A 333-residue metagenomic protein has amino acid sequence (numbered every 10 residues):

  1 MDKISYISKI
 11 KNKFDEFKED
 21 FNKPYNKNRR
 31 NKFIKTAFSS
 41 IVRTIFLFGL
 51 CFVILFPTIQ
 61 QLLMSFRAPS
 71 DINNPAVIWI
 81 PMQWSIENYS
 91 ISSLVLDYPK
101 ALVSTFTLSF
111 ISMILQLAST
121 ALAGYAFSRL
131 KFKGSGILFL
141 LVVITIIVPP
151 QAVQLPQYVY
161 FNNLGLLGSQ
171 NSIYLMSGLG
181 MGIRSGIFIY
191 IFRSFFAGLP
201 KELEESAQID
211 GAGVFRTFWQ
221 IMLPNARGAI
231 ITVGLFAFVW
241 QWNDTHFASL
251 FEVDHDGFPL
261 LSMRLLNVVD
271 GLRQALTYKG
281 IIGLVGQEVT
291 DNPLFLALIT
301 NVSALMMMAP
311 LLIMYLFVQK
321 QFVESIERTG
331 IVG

Functional and structural regions predicted by a protein language model:
M1-I34: Short, Lys/Arg-rich, polar N-terminal cytosolic tail immediately upstream of the first transmembrane signal-anchor
I4-N12, D20, S39-G333: A structural signal for multi-pass alpha-helical bundles of membrane permease subunits that mediate small-molecule
